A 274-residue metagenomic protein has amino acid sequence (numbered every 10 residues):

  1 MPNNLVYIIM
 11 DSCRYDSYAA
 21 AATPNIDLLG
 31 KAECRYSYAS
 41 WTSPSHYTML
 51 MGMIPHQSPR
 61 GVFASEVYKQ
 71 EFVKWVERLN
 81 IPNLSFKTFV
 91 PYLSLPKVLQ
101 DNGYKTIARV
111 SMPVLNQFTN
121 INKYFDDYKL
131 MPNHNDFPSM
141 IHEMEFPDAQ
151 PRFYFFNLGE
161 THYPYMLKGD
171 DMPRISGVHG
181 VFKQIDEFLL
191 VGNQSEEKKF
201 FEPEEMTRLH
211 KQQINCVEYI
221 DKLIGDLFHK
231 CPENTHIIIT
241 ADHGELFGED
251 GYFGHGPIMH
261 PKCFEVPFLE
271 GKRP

Functional and structural regions predicted by a protein language model:
M1-P274: Catalytic domains that recognize anionic headgroups
